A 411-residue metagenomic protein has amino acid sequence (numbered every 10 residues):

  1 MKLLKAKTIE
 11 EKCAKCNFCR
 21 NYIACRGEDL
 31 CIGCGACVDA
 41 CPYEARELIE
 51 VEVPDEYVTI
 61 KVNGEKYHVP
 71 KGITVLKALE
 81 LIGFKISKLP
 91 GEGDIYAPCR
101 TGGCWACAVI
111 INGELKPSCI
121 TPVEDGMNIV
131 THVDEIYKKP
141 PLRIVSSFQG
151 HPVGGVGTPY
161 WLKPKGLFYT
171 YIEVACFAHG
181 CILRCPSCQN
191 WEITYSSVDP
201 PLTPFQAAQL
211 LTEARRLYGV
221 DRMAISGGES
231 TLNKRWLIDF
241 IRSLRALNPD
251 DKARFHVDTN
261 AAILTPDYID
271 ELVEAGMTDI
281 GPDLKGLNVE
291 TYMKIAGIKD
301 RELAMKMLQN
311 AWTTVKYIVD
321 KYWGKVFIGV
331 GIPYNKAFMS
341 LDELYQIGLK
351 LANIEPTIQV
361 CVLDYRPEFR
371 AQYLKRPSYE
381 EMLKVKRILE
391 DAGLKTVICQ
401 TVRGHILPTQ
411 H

Functional and structural regions predicted by a protein language model:
K2-L4, F84-S87, T121-F177, N190-Y195 (+1 more regions): N-terminal [4Fe-4S]-dependent radical SAM core
K5-I32, A36-E52, A106-K116, I120 (+1 more regions): Iron-sulfur cluster-binding cysteine motifs and their immediate structural context in ferredoxin-like electron-transfer
A6, D29-C31, E80-L115, Y171 (+1 more regions): Immediate flanking context of iron-sulfur cluster ligation sites
V38, Y96-P140: Glycine-rich phosphate/adenylate-binding loop and adjacent beta-alpha elements of nucleotide- or dinucleotide-binding
N63-T74: Short, contiguous acidic and Ser/Thr-rich linear segments
T74-K77, P122: Short, structural beta-strand-to-alpha-helix junction motif
P204-Q372: Conserved AdoMet/S-adenosylmethionine-binding subsite of the radical SAM
M382-H411: A cross-taxonomic marker for long C-terminal extensions/tails that follow the last structured domain
